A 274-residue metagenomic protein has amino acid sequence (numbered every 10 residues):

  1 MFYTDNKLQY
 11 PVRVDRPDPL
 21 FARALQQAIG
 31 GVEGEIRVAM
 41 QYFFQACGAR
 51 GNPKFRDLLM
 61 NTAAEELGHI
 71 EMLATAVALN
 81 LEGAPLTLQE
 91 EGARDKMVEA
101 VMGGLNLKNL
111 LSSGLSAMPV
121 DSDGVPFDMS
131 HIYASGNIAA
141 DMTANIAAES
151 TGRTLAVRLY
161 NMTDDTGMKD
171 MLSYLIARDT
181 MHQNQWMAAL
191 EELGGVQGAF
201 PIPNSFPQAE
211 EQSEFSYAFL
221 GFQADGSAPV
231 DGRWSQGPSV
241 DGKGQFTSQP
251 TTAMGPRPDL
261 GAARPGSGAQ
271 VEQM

Functional and structural regions predicted by a protein language model:
M1-M274: Non-heme di-metal
